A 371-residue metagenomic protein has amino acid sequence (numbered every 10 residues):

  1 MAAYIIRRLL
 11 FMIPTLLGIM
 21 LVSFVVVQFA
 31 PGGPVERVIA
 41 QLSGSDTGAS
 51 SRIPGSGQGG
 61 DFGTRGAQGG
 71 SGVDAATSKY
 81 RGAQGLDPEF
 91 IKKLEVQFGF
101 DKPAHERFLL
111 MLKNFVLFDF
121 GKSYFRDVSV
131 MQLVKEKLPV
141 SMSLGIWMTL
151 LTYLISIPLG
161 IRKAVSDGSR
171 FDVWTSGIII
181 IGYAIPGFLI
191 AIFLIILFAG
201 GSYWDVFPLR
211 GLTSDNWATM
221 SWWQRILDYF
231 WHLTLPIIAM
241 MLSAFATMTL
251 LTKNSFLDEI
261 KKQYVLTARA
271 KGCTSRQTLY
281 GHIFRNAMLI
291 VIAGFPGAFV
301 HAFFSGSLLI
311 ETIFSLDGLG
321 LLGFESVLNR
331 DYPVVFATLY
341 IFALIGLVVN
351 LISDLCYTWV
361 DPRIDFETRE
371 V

Functional and structural regions predicted by a protein language model:
M1-F29: Internal alpha-helical transmembrane segments
A2, L138-P139, S143, W147-F171 (+3 more regions): Alpha-helical transmembrane segments of integral membrane proteins, especially multi-pass inner/plasma-membrane
A3, T47, S56-G57, T64-G85 (+3 more regions): Cytoplasmic juxtamembrane interface segments
I5, L9, F90, L94-F120 (+11 more regions): Hydrophobic alpha-helical segments of integral membrane proteins, encompassing both true transmembrane helices
M12, K137, S141, G177-I180 (+2 more regions): Residue-level signal for discrete positions within transmembrane alpha-helices of multi-pass small-molecule
G18-A104, S202-R225: Hydrophobic alpha-helical transmembrane segments of membrane transport/permease proteins and related membrane-embedded
V26-F29, I178-R210, A239-F245: Membrane-water interface segments at the C-terminal ends of transmembrane alpha-helices in multi-pass inner-membrane
A67-G70, D74, G82-G85, E89-I157: An internal, D/E-rich "acidic patch" concept
